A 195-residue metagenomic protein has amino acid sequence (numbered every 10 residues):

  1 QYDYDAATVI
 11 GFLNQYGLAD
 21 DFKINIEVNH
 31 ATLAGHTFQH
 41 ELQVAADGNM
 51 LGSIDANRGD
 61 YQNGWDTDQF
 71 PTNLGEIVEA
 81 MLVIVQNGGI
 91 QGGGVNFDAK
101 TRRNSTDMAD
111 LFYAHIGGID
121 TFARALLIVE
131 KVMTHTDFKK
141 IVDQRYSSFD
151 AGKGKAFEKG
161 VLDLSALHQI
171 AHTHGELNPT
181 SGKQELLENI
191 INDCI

Functional and structural regions predicted by a protein language model:
Y2-I26, T32-I195: Histidine-acidic metal/acid-base catalytic patches
